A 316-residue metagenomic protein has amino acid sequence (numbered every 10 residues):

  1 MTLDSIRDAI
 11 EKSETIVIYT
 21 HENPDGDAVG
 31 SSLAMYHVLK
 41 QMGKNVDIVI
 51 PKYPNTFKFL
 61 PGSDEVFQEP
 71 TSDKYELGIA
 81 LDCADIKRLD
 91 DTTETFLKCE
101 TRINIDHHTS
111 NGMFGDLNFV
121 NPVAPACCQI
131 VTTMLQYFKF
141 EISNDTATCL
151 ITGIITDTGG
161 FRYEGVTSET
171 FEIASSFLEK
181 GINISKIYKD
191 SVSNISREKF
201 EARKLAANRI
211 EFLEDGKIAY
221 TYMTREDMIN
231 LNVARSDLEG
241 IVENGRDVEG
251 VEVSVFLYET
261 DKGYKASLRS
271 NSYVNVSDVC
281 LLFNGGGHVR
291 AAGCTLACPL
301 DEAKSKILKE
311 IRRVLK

Functional and structural regions predicted by a protein language model:
M1-S5, A84, L135-Y137: Short, motif-level signal for alpha-helix interfacial/capping segments enriched in acidic residues and aromatics/proline
T2-E22, A28-K58, S72-L77, T156-K316: Hydrophobic helix-and-loop "lid/oligomerization" segment in the mid-to-C-terminal part of catalytic domains
R7, Q68-E69, D91-E94, N118-N121 (+2 more regions): A generic local secondary-structure boundary/capping motif
M35-Y36, T95-K98, V120-N121, E172: Glycine-rich, phosphate-binding/catalytic loops in enzymes
V49-P51, L81, I105-H107, P122 (+1 more regions): Generic beta-sheet signal
P61-L117: Active-site cofactor/cluster-binding pocket
H108-I173: Short alpha-helices
